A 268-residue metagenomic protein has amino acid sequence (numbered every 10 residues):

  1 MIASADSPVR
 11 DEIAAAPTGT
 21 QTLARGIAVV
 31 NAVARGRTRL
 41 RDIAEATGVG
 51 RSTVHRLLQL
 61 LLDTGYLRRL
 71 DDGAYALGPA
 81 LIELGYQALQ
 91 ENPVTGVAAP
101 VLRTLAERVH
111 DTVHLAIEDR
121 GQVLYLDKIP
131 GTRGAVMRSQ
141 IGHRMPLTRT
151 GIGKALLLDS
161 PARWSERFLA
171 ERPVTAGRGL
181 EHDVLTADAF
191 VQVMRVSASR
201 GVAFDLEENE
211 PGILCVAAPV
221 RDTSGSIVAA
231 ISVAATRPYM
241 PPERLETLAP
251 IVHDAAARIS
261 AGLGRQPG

Functional and structural regions predicted by a protein language model:
I2-G96, A261-R265: N-terminal helix-turn-helix
A3, A135-N209: Short, solvent-exposed recognition segments
A34, G153, L157, P161 (+3 more regions): Short amphipathic alpha-helical signal-transduction/dimerization elements
L67-R68, L115-A116, V220: A structural signal for short hydrophobic beta-strand segments in well-ordered beta-sheet cores
A88-G134, D159-A162, E171, F190-V193: All-alpha effector-binding/dimerization core of bacterial HTH-type transcriptional repressors
R167-R178, A256-G268: Cysteine/selenocysteine-centered motifs that mediate thiol-based redox chemistry or coordinate metal-sulfur cofactors
H182-A256: Extended hydrophobic
